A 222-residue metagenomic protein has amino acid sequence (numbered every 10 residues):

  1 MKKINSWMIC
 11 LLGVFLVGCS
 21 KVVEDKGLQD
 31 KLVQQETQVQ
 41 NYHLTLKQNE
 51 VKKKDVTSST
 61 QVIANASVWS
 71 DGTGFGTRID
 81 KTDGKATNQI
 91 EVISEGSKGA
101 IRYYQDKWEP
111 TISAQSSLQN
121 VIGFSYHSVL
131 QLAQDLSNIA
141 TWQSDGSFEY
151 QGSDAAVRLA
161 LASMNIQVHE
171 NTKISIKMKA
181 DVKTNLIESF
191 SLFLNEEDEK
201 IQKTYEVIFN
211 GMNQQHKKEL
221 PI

Functional and structural regions predicted by a protein language model:
M1-V17: Sec-dependent bacterial lipoprotein signal peptides
G13-T73, H216-I222: N-terminal leader/targeting segments and the immediate start of mature chains
T37-H43, N65-G76, I93-G99, D145 (+2 more regions): Short, solvent-exposed coil/turn segments at beta-strand boundaries
L46-E50, R78-T82, R102-D106, S191-E196: Beta-turn initiation residues at beta-strand->coil junctions
V62-A66, T87-V92, I174-I176, I201-V207: A structural detector for short beta-strand units
S67-F124: An acidic-aromatic
Y103-L159, I166-V168: Flexible, processing/modification-adjacent segments and terminal tails in exported/periplasmic/extracellular proteins
G146-I222: Gly/Pro-enriched, hydrophobic low-complexity segments that function as extracytoplasmic propeptides/linkers
